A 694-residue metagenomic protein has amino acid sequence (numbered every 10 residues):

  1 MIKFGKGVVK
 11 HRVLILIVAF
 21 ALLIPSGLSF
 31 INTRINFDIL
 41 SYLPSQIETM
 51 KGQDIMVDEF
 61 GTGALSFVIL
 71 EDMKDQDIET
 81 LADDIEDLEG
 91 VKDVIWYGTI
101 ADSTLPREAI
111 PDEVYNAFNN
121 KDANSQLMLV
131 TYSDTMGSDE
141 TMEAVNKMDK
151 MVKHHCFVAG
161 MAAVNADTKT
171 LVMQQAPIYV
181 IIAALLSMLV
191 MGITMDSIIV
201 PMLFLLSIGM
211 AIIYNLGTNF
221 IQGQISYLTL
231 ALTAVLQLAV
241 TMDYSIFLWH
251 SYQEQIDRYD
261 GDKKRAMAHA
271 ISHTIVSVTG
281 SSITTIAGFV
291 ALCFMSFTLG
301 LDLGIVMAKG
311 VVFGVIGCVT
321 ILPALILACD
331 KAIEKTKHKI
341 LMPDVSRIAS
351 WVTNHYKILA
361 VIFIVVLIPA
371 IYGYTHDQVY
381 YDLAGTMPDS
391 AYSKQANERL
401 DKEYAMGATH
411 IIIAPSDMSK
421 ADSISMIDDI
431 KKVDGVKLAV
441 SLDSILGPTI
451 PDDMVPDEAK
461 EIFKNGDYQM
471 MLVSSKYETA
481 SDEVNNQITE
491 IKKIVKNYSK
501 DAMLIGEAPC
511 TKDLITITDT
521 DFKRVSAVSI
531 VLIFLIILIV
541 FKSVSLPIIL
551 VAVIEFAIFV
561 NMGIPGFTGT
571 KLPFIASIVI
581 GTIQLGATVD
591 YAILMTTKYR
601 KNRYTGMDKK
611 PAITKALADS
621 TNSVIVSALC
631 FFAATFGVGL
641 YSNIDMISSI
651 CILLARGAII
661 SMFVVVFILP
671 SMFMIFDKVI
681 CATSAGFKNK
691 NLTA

Functional and structural regions predicted by a protein language model:
M1-I35, M136-Y381, K496-A694: Membrane-embedded transmembrane helical bundles of large multi-pass transporters/channels
S45-A162, Q378-L546, A552-K571: Structured non-transmembrane domains adjacent to transmembrane bundles in polytopic membrane proteins
